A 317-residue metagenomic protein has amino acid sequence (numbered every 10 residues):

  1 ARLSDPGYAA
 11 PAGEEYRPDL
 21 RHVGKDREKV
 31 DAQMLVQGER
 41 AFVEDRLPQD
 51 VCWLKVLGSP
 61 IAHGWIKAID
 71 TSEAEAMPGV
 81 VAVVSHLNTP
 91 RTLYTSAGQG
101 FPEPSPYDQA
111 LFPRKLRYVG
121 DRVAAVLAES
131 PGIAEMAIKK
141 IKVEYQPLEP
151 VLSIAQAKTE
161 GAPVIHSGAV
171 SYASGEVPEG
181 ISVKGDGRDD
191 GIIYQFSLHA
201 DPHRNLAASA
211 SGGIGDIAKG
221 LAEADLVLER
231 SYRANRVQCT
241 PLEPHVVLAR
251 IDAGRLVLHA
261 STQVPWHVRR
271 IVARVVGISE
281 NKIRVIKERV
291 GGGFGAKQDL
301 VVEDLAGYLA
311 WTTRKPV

Functional and structural regions predicted by a protein language model:
A1-D190, V227, T312: Flexible, low-hydrophobicity surface segments
E73-E75, R269-V285: Phosphate/pyrophosphate-binding loops at sites that engage ATP/ADP/AMP, CoA/4′-phosphopantetheine, polyphosphate
H86, K282-E288, K315-V317: Beta-strand segments within the central parallel beta-sheet cores of soluble alpha/beta enzyme folds
F101-P102, Q263-P265, A273-G277, D299-L309: A glycine- and small-aliphatic-rich helix-loop capping segment at beta-alpha/alpha-beta transitions that lines
G191, N205, G212-G215, G254-L256 (+1 more regions): Helix-loop-helix module between adjacent transmembrane segments
A210-V276: Conserved beta-alpha junction segments in alpha/beta enzyme cores
R270, E288-R314: Thiamine diphosphate
